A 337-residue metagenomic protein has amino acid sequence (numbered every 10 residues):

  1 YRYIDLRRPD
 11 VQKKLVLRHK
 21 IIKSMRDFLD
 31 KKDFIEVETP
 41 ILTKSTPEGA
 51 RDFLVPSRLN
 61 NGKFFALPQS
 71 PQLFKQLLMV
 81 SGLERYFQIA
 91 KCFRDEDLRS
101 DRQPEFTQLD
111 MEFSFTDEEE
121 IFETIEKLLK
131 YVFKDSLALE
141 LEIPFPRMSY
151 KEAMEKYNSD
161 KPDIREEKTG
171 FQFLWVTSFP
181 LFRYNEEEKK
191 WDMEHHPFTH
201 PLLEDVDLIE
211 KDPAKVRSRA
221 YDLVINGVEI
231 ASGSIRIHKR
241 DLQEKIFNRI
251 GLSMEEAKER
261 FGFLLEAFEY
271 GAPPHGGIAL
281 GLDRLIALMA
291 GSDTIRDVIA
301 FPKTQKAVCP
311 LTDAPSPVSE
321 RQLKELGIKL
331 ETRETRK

Functional and structural regions predicted by a protein language model:
Y1-K337: Class II aminoacyl-tRNA synthetase catalytic cores and aaRS-like
